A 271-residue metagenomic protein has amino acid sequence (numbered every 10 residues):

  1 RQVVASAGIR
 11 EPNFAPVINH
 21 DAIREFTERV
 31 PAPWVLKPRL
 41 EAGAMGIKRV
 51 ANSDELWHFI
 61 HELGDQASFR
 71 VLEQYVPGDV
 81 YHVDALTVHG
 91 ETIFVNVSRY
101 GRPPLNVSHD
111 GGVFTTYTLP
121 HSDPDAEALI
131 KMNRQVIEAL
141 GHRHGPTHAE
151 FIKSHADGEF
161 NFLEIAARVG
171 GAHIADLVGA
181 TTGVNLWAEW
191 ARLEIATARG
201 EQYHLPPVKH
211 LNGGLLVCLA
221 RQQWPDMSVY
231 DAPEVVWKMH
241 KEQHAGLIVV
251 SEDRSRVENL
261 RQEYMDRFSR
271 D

Functional and structural regions predicted by a protein language model:
R1-E28, S255-V257, Q262-E263: Conserved N-proximal alpha/beta basic substrate-recognition cap immediately N-terminal to, or forming the N-lobe
R10-P12, P33-L36, I47-H82, V97 (+4 more regions): Conserved ATP-binding module of the ATP-grasp superfamily
V17, I47-N52, L86-V88, P120 (+1 more regions): Short beta-strand-to-turn element immediately C-terminal to the catalytic PLP-Schiff-base lysine in fold type I
A32, S68-F69, G145, E159: The start of beta-strands in P-loop NTPase/AAA+ ATPase cores
E41-M45: Conserved A3 ("GATE") glycine/threonine-rich loop of ANL adenylate-forming enzymes
D54, Q74-V80, D84-H142, P146 (+3 more regions): ATP-dependent carboxylate/phosphate-activation module, predominantly the ATP-grasp catalytic core and closely related
P146-E150, V217-L219: Short loop-to-beta-strand entry elements in the cores of soluble alpha/beta enzymes
A188-D271: Peripheral (often C-terminal) accessory segments that flank ATP-dependent C-N-forming ligase machineries
